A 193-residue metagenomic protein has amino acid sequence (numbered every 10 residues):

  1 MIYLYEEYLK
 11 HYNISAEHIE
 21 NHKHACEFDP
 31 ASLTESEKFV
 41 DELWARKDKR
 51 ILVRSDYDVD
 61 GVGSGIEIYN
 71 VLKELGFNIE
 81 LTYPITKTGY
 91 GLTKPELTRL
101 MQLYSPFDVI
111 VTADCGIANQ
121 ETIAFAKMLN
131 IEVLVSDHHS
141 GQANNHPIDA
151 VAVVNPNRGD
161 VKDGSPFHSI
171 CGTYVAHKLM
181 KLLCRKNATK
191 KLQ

Functional and structural regions predicted by a protein language model:
M1-Q193: Replace "Mg2+/Mn2+-dependent" with "divalent metal-dependent
